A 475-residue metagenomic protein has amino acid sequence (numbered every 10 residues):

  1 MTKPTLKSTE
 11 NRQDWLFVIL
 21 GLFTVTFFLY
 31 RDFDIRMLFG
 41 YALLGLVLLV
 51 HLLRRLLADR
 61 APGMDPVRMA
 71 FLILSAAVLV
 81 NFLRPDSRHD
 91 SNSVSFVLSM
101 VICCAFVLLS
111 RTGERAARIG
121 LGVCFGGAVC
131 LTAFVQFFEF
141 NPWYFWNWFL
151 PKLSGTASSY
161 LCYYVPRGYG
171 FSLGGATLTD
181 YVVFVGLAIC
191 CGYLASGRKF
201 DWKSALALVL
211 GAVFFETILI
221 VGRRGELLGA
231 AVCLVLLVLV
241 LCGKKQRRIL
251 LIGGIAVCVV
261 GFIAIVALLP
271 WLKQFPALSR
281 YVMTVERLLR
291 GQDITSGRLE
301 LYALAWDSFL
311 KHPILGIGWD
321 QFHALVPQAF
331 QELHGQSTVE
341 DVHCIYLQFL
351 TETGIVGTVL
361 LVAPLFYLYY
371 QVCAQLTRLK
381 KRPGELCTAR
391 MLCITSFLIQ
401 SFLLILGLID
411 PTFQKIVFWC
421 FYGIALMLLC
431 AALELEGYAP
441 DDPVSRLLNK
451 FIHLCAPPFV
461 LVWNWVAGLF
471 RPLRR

Functional and structural regions predicted by a protein language model:
T2-L56, A76-R84: N-terminal signal-anchor transmembrane segment
T24, L44-L48, A117-Y160, F171-G243 (+3 more regions): Alpha-helical transmembrane segments of multi-pass inner-membrane proteins
L56-L57, P66, G197, T353-S401: Hydrophobic transmembrane alpha-helices and their immediate junctions
M69-A76, S87-L109, I119-A133, D180-Y181: Aromatic-anchored transmembrane helix interface
M69-I73, A117-T132, L208-V213, Q246-P270: Hydrophobic alpha-helical membrane-interfacial segments at the cytosolic entry of transmembrane helices
F134-F140, I220-V221, L241-R290, A303-K311 (+1 more regions): A membrane-periplasm/extracellular boundary helix in multi-pass inner-membrane enzymes that assemble envelope glycans
I189-C191, L234-V235, Y367, M391-I452: Transmembrane alpha-helices of multi-pass inner-membrane enzymes
L289-A303, D307, K311, L315-T353: Long extracytoplasmic/lumenal interhelical loops at the membrane interface of multi-pass membrane proteins
